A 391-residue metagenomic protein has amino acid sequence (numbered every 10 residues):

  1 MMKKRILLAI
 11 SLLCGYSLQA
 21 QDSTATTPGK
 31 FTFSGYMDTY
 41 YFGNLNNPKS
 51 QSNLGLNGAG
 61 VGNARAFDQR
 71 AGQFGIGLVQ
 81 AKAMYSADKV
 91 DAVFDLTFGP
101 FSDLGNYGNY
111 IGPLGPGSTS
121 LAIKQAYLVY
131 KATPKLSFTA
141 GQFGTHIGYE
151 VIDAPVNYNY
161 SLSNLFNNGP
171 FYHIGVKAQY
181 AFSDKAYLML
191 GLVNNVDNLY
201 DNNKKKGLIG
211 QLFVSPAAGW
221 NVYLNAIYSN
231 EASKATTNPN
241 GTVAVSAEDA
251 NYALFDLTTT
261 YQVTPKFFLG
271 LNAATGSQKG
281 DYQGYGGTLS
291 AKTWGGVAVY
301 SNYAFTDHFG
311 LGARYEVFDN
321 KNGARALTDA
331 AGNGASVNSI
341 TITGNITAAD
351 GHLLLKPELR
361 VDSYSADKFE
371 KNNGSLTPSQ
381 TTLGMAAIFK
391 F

Functional and structural regions predicted by a protein language model:
M1-T26: Cleavable N-terminal export/targeting peptides
D22-M37: Short N-terminal segments immediately surrounding and downstream of signal-peptide cleavage
P28, S86-D88, T133-K135, T145 (+5 more regions): Outer-membrane beta-barrel channels and translocator barrels
G35, I76-Y85, Q125-Y130, A140 (+8 more regions): Residues on the lipid-exposed face of transmembrane beta-strands in outer-membrane beta-barrel proteins
G35-G43, F94-F98, A140-Q142, L190-N194 (+4 more regions): Transmembrane beta-barrel strands of outer-membrane/channel proteins
Y40, L45-A71, D103-Q125, Y130-V214 (+3 more regions): Surface-exposed coil loops of outer-membrane beta-barrel proteins
R65-D68, G105, P113-T119, W220-F391: Outer-membrane beta-barrel pore domains
D68-P100, A304-L311: Glycine- and aromatic-enriched membrane insertion/assembly motifs of diderm outer-membrane and organelle channel
